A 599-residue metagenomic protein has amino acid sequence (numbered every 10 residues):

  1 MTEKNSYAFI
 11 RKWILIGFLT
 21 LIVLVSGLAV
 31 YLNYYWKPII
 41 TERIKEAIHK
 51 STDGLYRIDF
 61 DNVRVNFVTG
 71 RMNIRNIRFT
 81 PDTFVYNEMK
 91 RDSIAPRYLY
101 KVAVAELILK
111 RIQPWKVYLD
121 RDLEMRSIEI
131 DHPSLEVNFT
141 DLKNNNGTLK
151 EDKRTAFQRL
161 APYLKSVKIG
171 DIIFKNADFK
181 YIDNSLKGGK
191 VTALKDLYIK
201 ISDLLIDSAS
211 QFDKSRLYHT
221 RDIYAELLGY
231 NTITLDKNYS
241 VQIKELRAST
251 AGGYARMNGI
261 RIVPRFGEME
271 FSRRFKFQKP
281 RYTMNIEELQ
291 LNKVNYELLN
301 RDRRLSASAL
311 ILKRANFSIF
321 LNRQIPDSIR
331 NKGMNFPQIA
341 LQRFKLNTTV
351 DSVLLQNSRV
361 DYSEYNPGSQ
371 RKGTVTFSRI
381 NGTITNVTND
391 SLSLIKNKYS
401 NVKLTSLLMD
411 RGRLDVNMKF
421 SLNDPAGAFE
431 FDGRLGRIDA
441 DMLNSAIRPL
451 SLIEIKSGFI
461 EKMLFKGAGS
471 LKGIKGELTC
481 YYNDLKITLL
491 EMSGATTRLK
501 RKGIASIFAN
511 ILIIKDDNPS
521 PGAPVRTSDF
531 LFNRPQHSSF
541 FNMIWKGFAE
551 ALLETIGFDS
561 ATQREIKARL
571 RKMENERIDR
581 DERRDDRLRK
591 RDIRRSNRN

Functional and structural regions predicted by a protein language model:
T2-F18, S421, R434, S451-N599: Extended terminal
N5, W13-G17, P114, R121 (+3 more regions): Elongated, acidic membrane-bridging lipid-handling scaffolds and related periplasm/extracellular "bridge/tunnel" systems
L15-L28: Hydrophobic membrane-insertion alpha-helices, especially the h-region of bacterial N-terminal signal peptides
V25-V137, I169, S185, L197-E287 (+2 more regions): Terminal hydrophobic membrane-targeting helix
R78-P81, H132-S134, D178, G259-R261 (+4 more regions): Transmembrane beta-strands of outer-membrane beta-barrel pores
F84-K90, L149-F157, Y224, F266-R273 (+3 more regions): Flexible, solvent-exposed coil segments and beta strand-coil junctions, predominantly the extracellular/periplasmic
I199, I206, K214-A225, F275 (+8 more regions): Beta-propeller and related beta-repeat scaffolds in trafficking/envelope systems
